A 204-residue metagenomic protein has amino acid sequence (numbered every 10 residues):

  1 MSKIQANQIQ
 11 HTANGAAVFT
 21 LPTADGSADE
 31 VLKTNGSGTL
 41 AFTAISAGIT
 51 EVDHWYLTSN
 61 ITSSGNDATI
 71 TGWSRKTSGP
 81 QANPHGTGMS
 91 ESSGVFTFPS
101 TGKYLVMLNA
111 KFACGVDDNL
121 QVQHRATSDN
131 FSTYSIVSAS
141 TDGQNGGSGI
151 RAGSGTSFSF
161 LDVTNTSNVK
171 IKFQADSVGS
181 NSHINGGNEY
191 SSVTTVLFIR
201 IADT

Functional and structural regions predicted by a protein language model:
S2-I49, V116, R151, D176-S180 (+2 more regions): Extracellular repetitive beta-rich solenoid segments
A47-T204: Extracellular jelly-roll beta-sandwich "head" domains, especially the C-terminal globular C1q domain
